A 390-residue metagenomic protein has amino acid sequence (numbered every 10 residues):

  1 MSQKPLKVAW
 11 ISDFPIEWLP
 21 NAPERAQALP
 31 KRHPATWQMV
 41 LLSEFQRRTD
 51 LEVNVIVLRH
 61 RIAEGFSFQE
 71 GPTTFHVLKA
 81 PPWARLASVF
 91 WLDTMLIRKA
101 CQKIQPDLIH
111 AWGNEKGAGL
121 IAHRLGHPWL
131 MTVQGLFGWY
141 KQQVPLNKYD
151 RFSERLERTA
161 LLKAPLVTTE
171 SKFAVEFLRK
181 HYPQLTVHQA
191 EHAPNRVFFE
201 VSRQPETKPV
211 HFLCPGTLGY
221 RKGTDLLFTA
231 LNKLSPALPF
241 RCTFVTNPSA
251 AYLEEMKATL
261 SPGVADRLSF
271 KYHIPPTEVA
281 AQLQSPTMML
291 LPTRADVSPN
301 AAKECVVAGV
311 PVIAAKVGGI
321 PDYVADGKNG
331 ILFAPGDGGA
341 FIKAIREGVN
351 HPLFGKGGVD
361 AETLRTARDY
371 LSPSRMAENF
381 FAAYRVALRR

Functional and structural regions predicted by a protein language model:
M1-I62: N-terminal subdomain of nucleotide-sugar transferases
A9-I11, T168, Q204-K222, F228-L231 (+1 more regions): Conserved donor-binding/catalytic core segment of Leloir-type glycosyltransferases
L41, K148-V167: Membrane-proximal helix-turn-helix segments that form the acceptor-binding/catalytic region of lipid-linked
P215, R241-M256, Y272: Glycosyltransferase donor-sugar binding loop
E254-I274: Nucleotide-activated donor-binding/catalytic signature segment of Leloir-type glycosyltransferases, i.e., the conserved
M288, P311-A314: Short hydrophobic beta-strand element within catalytic cores of glycosyltransferases and related nucleotide-activated
R294: Aromatic "clamp/platform" in nucleotide-sugar-dependent glycosyltransferases that forms part of the donor/acceptor
D326-G327, I331-G338, E347-L353: Conserved acidic donor-binding segment of nucleotide-sugar-dependent glycosyltransferases
